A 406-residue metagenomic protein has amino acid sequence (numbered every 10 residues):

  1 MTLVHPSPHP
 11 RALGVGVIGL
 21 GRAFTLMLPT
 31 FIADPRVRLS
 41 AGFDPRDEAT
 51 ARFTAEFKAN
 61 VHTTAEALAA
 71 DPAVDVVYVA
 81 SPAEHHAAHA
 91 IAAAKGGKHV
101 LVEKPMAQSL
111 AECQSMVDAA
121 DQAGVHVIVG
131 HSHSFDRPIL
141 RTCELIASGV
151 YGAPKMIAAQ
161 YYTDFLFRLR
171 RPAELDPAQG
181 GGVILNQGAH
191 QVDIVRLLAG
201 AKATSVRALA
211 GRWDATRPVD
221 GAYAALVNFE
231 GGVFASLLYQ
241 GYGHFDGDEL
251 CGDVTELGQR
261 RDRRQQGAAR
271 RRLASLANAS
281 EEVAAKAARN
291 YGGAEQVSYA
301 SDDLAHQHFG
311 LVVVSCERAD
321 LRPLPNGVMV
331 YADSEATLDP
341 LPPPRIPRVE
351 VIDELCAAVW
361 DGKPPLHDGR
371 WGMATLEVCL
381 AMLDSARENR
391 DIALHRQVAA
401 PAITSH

Functional and structural regions predicted by a protein language model:
M1-F57: N-terminal Rossmann-like dinucleotide-binding module
M1-H9, V76-Y78, E281-A305, G310-P325 (+3 more regions): C-terminal helix-rich "cap/oligomerization" subdomain common to oxidoreductases
M27, A59-A119: Beta-loop-alpha module in the N-terminal Rossmann-like domain of NAD(P)-dependent dehydrogenases, especially those
A41, V76, M156: Short, Asp-centered acidic motifs that coordinate Mg2+ and/or phosphate in catalytic or ligand-binding sites
T50, H89, M116, T142 (+1 more regions): Aromatic/hydrophobic pocket-lining residues that form π-stacking "cages" and hydrophobic walls in ligand
T63, V102, V127-V129, A158: Hydrophobic residues in well-ordered beta-strands that form the structural core
H126, H133-P218, A222-L237, G241-Q259 (+1 more regions): Predominantly a Rossmann-like dinucleotide-binding segment in NAD(P)-dependent oxidoreductases
G241-S315: Contiguous C-terminal substrate-recognition/catalytic subdomains in enzyme active sites
